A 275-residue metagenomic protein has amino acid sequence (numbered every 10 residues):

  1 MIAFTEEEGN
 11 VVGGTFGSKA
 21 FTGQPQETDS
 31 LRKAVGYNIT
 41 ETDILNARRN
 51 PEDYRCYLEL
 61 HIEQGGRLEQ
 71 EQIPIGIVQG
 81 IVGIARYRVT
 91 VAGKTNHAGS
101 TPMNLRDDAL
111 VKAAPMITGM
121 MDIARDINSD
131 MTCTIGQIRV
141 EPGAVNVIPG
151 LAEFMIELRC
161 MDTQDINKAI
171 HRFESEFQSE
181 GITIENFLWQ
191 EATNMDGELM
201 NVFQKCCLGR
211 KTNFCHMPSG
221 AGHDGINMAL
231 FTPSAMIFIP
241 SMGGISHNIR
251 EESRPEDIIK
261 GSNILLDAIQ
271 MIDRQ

Functional and structural regions predicted by a protein language model:
E6-T163: Midchain, well-structured core segments that form catalytic/ion-binding scaffolds
I81, T101-I127, I239-Q275: His/Asp/Glu-rich mid-to-C-terminal helical/loop segments that flank catalytic regions of hydrolases
R106, R139, P218-N227: Small/polar glycine-rich anion-binding or flexible loop at a beta-alpha turn
A124-C133, Q178-G181, C207-N213: Short secondary-structure junctions
T134-G143, M155-M161, T183-M200, G220: A short beta-alpha structural unit
E141-G150, E191-F203, N227-F231, A235: Short glycine/threonine-rich loop-to-helix capping motif typified by GTGT followed within a few residues by an Asp-Pro
K168-F177: Short amphipathic alpha-helices in soluble, non-transmembrane regions that often serve as interface/regulatory elements
